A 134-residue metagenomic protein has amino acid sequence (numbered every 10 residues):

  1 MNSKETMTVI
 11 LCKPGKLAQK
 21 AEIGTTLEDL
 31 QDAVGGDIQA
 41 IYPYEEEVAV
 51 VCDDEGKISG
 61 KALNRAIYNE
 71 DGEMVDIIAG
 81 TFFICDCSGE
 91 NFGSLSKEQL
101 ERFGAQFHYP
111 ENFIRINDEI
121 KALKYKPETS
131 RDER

Functional and structural regions predicted by a protein language model:
N2-P127: N-terminal nucleophile
P127-R134: Non-Sec secretion/translocation targeting segments of pathogen effectors
